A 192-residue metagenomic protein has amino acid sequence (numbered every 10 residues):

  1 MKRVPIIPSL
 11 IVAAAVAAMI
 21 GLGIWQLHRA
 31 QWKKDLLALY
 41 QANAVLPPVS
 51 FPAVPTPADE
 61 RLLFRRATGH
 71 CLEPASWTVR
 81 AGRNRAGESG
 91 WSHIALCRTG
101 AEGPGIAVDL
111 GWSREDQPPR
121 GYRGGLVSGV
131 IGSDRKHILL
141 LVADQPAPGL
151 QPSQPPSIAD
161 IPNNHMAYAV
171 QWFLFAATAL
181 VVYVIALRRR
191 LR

Functional and structural regions predicted by a protein language model:
M1-R192: Surface-exposed, charge/polar-rich loops and edge strands
